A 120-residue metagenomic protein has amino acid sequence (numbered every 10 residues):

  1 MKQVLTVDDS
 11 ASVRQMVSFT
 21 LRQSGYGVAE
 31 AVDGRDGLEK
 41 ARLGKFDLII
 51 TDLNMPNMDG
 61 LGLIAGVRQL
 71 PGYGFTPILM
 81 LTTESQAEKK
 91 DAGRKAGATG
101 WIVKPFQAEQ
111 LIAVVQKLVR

Functional and structural regions predicted by a protein language model:
Q15-Q23: Charged docking surfaces used in two-component/phosphorelay signaling
G25-V32, K40: Short hydrophobic/Thr-rich beta-strand motif most characteristic of the beta2 strand and flanking loop of CheY-like
G44-I50: Active-site beta3 strand of CheY-like receiver
D52, T82: Active-site residues of response regulator receiver
M55: Receiver (REC) domain active-site loop signature in two-component systems and cognate sites in sensor histidine kinases
T99: Short, glycine/charged-rich "phosphate-handling" switch motifs in NTP-dependent and phosphotransfer domains
F106-V115: C-terminal output helix
